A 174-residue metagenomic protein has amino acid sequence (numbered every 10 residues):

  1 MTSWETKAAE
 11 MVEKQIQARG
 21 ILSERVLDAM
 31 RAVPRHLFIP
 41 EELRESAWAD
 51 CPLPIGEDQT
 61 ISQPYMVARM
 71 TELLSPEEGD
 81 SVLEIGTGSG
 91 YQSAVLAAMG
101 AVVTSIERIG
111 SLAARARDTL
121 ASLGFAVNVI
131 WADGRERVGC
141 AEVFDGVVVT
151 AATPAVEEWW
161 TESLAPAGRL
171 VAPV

Functional and structural regions predicted by a protein language model:
M1-L83, T87, Y91-M99, L112-S122: Class I SAM-dependent transferase core
S75-V174: Conserved nucleotide-cofactor-binding alpha/beta core module
